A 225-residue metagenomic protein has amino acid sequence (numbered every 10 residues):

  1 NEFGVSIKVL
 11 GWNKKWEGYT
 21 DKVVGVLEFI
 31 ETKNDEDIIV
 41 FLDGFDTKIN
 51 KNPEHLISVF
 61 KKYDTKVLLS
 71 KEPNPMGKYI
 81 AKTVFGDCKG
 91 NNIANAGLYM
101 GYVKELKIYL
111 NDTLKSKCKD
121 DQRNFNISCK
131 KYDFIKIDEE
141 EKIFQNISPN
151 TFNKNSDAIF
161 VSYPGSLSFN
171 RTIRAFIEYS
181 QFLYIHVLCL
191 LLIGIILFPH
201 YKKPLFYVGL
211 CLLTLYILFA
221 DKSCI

Functional and structural regions predicted by a protein language model:
N1-I38, L190-I225: N-terminal anchoring/stem segment of glycosyltransferases
E2-V9, K62-K66, K130-I137: Structural alpha-beta junctions
I7-W16, L69-P73, D120-Q122, I137-F144: A generic structural motif
K14, D46-T47, E54, N74-P75 (+2 more regions): Conserved beta-strand elements of beta-rich interaction domains across eukaryotes, especially beta-propellers
K15-L42, K48-N52, A94, C118-C129: A conserved donor-nucleotide-binding helix/loop in the catalytic core of Leloir-type glycosyltransferases
D35-D37, D64-K66, S156-A158: A general structural motif
T47-C88: Conserved donor-nucleotide/metal-binding helix-loop-beta segment in metal-dependent transferases, i.e., the alpha-helix
N92-H186: Catalytic core and acceptor-binding pocket of nucleotide-sugar-dependent glycosyltransferases
